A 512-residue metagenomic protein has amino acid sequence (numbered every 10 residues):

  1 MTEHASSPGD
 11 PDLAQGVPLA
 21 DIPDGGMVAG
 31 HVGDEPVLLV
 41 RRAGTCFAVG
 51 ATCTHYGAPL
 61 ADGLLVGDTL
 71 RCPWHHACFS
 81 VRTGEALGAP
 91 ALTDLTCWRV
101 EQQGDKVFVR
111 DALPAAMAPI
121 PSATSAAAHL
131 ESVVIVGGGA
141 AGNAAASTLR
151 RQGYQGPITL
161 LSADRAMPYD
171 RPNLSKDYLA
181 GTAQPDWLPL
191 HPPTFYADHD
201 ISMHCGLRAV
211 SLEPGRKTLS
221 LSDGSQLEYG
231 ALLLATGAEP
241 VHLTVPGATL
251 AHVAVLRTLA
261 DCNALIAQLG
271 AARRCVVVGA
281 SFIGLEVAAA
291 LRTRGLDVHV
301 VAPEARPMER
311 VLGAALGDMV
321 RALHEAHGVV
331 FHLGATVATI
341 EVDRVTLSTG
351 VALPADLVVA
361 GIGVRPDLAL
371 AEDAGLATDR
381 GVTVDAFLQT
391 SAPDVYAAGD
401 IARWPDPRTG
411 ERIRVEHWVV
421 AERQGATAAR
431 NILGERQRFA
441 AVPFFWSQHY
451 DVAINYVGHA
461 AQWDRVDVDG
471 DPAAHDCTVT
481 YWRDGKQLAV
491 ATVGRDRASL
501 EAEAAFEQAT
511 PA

Functional and structural regions predicted by a protein language model:
M1-V66, E101-A112: N-terminal pre-ligand scaffold of iron-sulfur
V32, Q155, H191-L227, T293-A386: A Rossmann-like FAD-binding core segment of flavoenzymes
T52-C53, I135-V136, L227-E239, V278 (+4 more regions): Short hydrophobic core segments
G84, T249-G270, D343-T346, A352-T427: FAD-site-proximal beta/loop scaffold in flavoenzymes
A118-A126, T236-R294: Glycine-rich dinucleotide-binding loop and its adjacent helix/turn
A128-S202, V241, A288-L312, E501: Beta1-alpha1 glycine-rich phosphate/pyrophosphate-binding loop at the start of Rossmann-like nucleotide-binding domains
H129-V134, I401-A498: Mid-to-C-terminal Rossmann-like scaffold of FAD/NAD(P)H-dependent oxidoreductases
A166, P172-P189, N263, R274 (+3 more regions): Rossmann-like dinucleotide-binding cores of NAD(P)H-dependent redox enzymes
